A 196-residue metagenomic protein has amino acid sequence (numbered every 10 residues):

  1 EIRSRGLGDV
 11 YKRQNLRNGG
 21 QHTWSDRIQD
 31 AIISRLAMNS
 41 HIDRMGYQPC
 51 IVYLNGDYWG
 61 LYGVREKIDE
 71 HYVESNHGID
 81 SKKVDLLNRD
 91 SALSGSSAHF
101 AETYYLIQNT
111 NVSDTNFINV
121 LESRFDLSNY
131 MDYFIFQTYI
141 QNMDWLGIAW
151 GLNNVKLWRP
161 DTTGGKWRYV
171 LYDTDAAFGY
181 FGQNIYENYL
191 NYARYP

Functional and structural regions predicted by a protein language model:
E1-Y11: Single conserved hydrophobic/aromatic residue that forms the stacking wall/gate of nucleotide- or nucleobase-binding
S4-R5, A31, G78-V84, I185-Y189: Short intrinsically disordered coil segments
G8, L87-N88, N191: Compositionally biased amphipathic helical and low-complexity segments enriched in hydrophobic
K12-Y72, S97-R194: Conserved kinase catalytic-core segment
V64-R89: Acidic, His- and aromatic-enriched active-site or binding-groove loops in soluble protein domains that engage sugars
